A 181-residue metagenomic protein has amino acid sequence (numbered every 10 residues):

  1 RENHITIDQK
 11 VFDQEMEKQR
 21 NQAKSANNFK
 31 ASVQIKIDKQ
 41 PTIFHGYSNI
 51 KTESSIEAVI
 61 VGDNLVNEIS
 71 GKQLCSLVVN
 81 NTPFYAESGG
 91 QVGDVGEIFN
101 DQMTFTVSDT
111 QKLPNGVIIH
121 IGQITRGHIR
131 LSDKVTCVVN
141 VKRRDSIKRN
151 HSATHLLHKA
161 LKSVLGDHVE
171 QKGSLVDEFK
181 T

Functional and structural regions predicted by a protein language model:
R1-T181: A glycine- and charged-residue-rich anion-binding loop/surface
